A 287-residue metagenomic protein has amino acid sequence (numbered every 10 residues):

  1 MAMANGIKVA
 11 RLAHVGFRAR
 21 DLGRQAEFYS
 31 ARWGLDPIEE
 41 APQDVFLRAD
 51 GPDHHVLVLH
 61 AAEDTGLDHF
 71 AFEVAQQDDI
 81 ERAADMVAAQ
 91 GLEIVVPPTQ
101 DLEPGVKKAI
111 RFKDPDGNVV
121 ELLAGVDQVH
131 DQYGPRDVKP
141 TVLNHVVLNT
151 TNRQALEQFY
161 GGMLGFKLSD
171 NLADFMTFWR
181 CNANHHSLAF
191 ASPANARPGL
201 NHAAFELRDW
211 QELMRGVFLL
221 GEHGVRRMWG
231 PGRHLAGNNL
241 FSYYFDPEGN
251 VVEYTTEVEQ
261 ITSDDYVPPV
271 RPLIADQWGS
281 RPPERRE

Functional and structural regions predicted by a protein language model:
M1-A2, R20-L22, Y29-W33, E93-P97 (+5 more regions): Short secondary-structure boundary micro-motifs
M1-G23, L67-F72, G125-Q154, H185 (+2 more regions): N-terminal beta-strand motif that seeds the catalytic metal site of vicinal oxygen chelate
A2-M3, G16, G34, L57 (+7 more regions): A general structural-boundary detector
I7-H54, D101, K108, L148-H186: Core segments of cupin and vicinal oxygen chelate
D21-G23, F72-D116, T150-A155, F205-V252 (+2 more regions): Vicinal oxygen chelate
L35-D68, N118-V126, D170-N201, E206-W210 (+1 more regions): Conserved short beta-strand elements that form part of the metal-binding/catalytic scaffold of enzyme active sites
D44-R48, D53-H54, A61-V146, M176-T177 (+1 more regions): Active-site-adjacent scaffolding segments
N144-C181, S192-P193, R197, H202-E212 (+2 more regions): Flexible, substrate/cofactor-facing loop regions flanked by secondary structure within enzyme catalytic domains
